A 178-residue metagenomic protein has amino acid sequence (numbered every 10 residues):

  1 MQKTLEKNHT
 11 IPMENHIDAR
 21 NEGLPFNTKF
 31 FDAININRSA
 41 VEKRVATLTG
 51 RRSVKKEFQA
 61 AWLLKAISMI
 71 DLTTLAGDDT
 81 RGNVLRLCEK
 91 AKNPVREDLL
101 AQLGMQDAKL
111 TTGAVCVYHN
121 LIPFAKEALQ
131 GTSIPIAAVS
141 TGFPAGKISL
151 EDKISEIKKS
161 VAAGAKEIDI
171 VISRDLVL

Functional and structural regions predicted by a protein language model:
Q2-G104, A108, G113: Alpha/beta catalytic barrel-like cores
E57-I67, D78-L110, N120-L178: Alpha/beta enzyme core
C116-V117: Short beta-strand scaffold positions
